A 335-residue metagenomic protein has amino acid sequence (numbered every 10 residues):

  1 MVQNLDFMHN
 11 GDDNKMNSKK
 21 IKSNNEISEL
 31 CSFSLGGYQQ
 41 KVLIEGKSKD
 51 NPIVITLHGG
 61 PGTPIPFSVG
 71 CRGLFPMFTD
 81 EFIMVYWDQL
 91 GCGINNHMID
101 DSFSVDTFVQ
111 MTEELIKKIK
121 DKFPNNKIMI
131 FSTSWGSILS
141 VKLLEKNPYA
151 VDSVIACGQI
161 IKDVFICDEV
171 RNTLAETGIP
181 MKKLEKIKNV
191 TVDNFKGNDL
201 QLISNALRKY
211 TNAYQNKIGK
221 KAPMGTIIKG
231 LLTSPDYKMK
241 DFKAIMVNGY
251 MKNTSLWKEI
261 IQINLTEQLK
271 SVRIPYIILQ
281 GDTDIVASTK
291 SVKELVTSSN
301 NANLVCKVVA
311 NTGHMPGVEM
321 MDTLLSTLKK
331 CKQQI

Functional and structural regions predicted by a protein language model:
P64-L74: The serine-hydrolase catalytic nucleophile loop
P66, Q89-F103: Glycine-rich "HGGG/HGxG" loop immediately N-terminal to the catalytic nucleophile of the alpha/beta-hydrolase
F78-I94: Conserved alpha/beta-hydrolase
T107-K127: Conserved acidic catalytic loop of the alpha/beta-hydrolase fold
V151-F195: A catalytic-pocket lid/entrance helix-loop region that shapes and gates access to the active site across common
M181-E267, I274: Alpha/beta-hydrolase
V272, I278-Q280, D284: Short beta-strand/loop motif that positions the catalytic acidic residue of the alpha/beta-hydrolase fold
T312-M321: Catalytic histidine-centered segment of alpha/beta-hydrolase-like enzymes
